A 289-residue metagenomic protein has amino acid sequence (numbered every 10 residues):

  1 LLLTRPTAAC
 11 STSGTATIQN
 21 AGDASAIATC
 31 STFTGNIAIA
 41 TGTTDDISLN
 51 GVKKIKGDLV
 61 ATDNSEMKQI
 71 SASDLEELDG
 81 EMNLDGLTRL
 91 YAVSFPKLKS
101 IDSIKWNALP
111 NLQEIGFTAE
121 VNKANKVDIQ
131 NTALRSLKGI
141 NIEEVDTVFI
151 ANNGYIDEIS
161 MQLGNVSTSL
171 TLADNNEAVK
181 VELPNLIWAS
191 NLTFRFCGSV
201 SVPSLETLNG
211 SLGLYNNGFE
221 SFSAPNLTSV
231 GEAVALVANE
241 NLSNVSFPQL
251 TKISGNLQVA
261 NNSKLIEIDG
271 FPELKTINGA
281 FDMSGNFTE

Functional and structural regions predicted by a protein language model:
L1-T12: Fungal secretory targeting signals
T32: Globin-like tetrapyrrole-binding proteins
A40, N50, T62, S73 (+17 more regions): Feature marks extracellular polysaccharide-active and adherence modules
A40, T44-V93, I101: Post-signal peptide N-terminal segment of secreted/secretory-pathway proteins
T43-T44, S65-M67, L75, T88-L90 (+14 more regions): Canonical position 11/12 of the leucine-rich repeat
L49-K54, A72-E77, F95-K99, G116-N122 (+7 more regions): A structural signal for leucine-rich repeat
S100-N217: Solenoidal tandem-repeat scaffolds enriched in leucines and small polar residues
